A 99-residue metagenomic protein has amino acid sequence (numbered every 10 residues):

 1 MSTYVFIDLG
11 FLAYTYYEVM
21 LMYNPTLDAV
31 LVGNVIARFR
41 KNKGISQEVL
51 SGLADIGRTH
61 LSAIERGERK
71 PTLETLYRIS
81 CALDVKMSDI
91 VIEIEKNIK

Functional and structural regions predicted by a protein language model:
M1-P25, D89-K99: Short, charged recognition helix plus adjacent turn of helix-turn-helix-like nucleic-acid-binding domains
S2-Y4, N34-L53, R78: Short basic helix-loop element that most often maps to the first helix and adjoining turn of HTH DNA-binding modules
E18-N42: A short, Lys/Arg-rich alpha-helix, primarily the initiator
V32-N34, R58-T59, L73-L76: Short alpha-helical elements of helix-turn-helix
I36, L50-S51, L61-I64, I90: Conserved hydrophobic/aromatic packing and binding residues within compact polymer-binding modules
D55-R69: Recognition helix of helix-turn-helix/homeodomain-like DNA-binding domains that insert into the DNA major groove
E74-D89: DNA major-groove recognition helix of helix-turn-helix/homeodomain DNA-binding modules
